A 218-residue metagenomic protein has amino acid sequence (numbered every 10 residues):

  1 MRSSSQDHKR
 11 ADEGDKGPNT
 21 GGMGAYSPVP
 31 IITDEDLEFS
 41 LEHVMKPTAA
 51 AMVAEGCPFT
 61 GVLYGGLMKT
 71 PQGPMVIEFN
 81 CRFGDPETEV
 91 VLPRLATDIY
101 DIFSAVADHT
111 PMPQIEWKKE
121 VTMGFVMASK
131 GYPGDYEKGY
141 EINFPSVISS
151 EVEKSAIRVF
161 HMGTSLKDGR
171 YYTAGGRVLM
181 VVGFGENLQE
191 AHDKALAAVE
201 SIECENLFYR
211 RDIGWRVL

Functional and structural regions predicted by a protein language model:
M1-T88: Internal nucleotide-binding/catalytic subdomain
A25-P28, V126, R177-G185: Short, well-ordered beta-strand elements within core beta-sheets of diverse protein domains
L41-L63, N80-V147, A156: Active-site "cap" helix and flanking loop/linker of ATP-utilizing ligase/carboxylase catalytic domains
K69-G73, D168, F184-E186: Short acidic-glycine loop/turn motifs at beta-strand connectors
P133-Y136, E186-D193: Short, conserved charged micro-motifs
K138-E141, H192-V199: Short amphipathic alpha-helices in soluble, non-transmembrane regions that often serve as interface/regulatory elements
K138-M180: Generic long, charged, amphipathic alpha-helical segments
A197-I213: Short arginine-rich
